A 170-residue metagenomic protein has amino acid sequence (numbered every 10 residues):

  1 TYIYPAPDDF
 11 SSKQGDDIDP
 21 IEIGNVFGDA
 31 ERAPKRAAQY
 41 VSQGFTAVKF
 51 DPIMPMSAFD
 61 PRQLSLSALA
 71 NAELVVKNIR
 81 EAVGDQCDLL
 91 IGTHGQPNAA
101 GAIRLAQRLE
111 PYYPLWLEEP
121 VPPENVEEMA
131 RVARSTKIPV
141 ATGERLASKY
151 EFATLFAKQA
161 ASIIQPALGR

Functional and structural regions predicted by a protein language model:
T1-L90, Q96, I103, Q107-P111: N-terminal capping/lid subdomain adjacent to the active-site entrance of alpha/beta enzymes
S11, E128-R131, T154: A short acidic, amphipathic alpha-helical/loop segment
P34, V126, S148-K149: Structural motif corresponding to alpha-helix initiation and N-cap regions
G44, Q107-L115, R131-V140, F156-I164: Glycine-enriched alpha-helix->loop->beta-strand junction motifs that scaffold or abut catalytic
V48, I79, G92, L117 (+2 more regions): Conserved, mostly hydrophobic/aromatic
K49, S67-A68, L90-H94, Y113-P123 (+2 more regions): Catalytic beta/alpha-barrel core
P97-L109, A147-Q159: Catalytic cores of alpha/beta
